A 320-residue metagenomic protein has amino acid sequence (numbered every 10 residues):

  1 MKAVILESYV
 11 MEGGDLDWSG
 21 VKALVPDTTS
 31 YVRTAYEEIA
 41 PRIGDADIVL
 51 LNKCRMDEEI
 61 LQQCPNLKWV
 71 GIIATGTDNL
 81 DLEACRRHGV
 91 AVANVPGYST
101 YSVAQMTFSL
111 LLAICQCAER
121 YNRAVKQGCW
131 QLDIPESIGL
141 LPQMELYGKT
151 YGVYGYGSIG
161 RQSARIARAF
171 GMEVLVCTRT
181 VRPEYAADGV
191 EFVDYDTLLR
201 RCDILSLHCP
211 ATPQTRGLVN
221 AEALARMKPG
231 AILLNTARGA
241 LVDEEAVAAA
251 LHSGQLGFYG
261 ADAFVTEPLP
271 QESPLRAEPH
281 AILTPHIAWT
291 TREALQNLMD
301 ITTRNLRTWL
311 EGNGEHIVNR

Functional and structural regions predicted by a protein language model:
M1-A46, L175: N-terminal glycine-/charge-rich "phosphate-binding" loop or analogous flexible N-terminal tail
V32, I73-A74, V90-Y101, T178: Short beta->alpha connector loops at strand-helix junctions that form conserved, small/polar/Pro-enriched
A46, C64, C202: An anion/phosphate-binding loop that grips the pyrophosphate of nucleotide cofactors and donors
E58-L61, R179-P274: Rossmann-like adenosine-cofactor binding region
H88, P96-T150, E184: Phosphate-binding beta-alpha-beta segment of Rossmann-like dinucleotide-binding domains, i.e., the NAD(P)
V92, G230-R320: Rossmann-like dinucleotide-binding domain for NAD(H)/NADP(H)
Y156-G157: Glycine-rich Rossmann-fold phosphate-binding loop(s) that bind the pyrophosphate of adenine dinucleotide cofactors
G160-R161: N-terminal Rossmann-fold NAD(P) dinucleotide-binding loop
